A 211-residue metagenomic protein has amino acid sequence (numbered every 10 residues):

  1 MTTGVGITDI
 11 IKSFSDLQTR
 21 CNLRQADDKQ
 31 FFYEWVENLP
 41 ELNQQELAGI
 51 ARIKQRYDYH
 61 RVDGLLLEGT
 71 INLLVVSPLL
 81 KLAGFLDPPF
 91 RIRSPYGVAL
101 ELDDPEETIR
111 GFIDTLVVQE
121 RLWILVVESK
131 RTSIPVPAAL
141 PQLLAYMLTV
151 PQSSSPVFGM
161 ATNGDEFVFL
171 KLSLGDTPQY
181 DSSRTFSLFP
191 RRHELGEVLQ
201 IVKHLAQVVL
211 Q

Functional and structural regions predicted by a protein language model:
T2-P156, V168-Q211: A short, conserved, highly charged catalytic patch centered on acidic carboxylates
N163: Polyanion-binding surfaces on beta-sheet-dominated domains and ring/shell assemblies
